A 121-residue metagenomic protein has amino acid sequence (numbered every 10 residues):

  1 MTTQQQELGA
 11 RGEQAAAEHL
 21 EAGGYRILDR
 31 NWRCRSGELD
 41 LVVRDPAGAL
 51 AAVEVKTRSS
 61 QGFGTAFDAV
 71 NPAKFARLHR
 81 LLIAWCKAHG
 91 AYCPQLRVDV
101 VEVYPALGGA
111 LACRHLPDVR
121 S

Functional and structural regions predicted by a protein language model:
M1-R30: Acidic-basic catalytic patches of nuclease active cores, encompassing PD-(D/E)XK and other metal-cofactor nuclease
E13, E38-D40, E54, K74 (+1 more regions): Acidic active-site catalytic centers that drive phospho-/nucleotidyl reactions and related ester hydrolyses
L20, L78, V98: Residue-level signal for inorganic ion chemistry
G24, R35-L39, L96: Short beta-strand or tight-loop elements that sit immediately N-terminal to catalytic metal-binding acidic residues
S36, L50-A52, Q95, C113: Structural motif
L39-V43, A47-G62, L78: Conserved catalytic cores of phosphodiester-cleaving nucleases, focusing on short active-site segments
S59-A88: Mg2+/Mn2+-dependent nuclease catalytic core
K87-S121: Domain-level recognition of nuclease-like catalytic cores that cleave nucleotide substrates
